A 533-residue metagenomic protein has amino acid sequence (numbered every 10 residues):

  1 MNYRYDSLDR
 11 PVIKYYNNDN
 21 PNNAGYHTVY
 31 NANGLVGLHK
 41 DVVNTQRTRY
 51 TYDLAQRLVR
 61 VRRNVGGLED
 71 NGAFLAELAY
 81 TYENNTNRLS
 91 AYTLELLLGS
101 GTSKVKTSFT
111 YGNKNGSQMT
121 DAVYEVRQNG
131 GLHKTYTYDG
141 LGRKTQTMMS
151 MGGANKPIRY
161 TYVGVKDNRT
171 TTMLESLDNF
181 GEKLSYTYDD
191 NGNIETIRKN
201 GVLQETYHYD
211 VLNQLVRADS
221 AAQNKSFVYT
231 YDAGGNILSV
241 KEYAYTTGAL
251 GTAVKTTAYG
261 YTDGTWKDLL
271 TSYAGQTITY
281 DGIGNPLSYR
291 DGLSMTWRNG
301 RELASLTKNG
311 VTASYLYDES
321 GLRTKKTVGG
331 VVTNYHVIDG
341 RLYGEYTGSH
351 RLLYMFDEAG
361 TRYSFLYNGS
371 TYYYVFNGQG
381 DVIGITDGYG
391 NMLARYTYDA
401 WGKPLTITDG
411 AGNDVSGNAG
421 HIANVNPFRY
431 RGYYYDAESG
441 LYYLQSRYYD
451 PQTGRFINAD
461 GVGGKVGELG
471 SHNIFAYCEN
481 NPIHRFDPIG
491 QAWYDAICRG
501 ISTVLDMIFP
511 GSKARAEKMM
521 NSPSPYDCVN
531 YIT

Functional and structural regions predicted by a protein language model:
M1-L8, I13-N20, L38-N44, T48-Y50 (+22 more regions): Beta-turn initiation residues at beta-strand->coil junctions
Y3, S90, Y111-N115, R159-K166 (+4 more regions): A motif-centric feature for acidic-aromatic and gly/ser/thr-rich catalytic loops and repeats
Y3, T28, Y50, Y80 (+19 more regions): A residue-level detector for well-ordered beta-strand positions
D6, N31, D53, E83-N84 (+19 more regions): Short, acidic, Ser/Thr-enriched surface-loop or helix-capping motifs
D9, G34, Q56, T86-N87 (+10 more regions): Glycine-centered positions in the ABC transporter ATPase nucleotide-binding domain
A24, A76, V105-K106, H133 (+3 more regions): Low-complexity, glycine/serine/proline-rich disordered segments that function as export/translocation leaders
R323, I385, K403-N413, R447-I457 (+2 more regions): Short, low-complexity export/processing leader segments characterized by acidic and small residues
K465-G470: Short linker/helix segments within small regulatory modules
